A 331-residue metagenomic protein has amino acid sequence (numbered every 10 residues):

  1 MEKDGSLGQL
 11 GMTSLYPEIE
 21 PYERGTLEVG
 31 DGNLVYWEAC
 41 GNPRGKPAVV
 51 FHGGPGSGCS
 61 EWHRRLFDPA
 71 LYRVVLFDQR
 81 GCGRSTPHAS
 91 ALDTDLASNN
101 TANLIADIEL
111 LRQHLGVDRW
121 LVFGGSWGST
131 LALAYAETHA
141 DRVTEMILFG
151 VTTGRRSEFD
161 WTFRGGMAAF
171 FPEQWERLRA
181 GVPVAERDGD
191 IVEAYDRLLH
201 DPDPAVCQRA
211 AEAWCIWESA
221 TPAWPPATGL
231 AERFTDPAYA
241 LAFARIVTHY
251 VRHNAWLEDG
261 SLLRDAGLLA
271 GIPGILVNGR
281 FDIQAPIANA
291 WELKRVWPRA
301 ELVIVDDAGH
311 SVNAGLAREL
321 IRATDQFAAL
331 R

Functional and structural regions predicted by a protein language model:
T13-V35, V247: N-terminal cap/lid segment of alpha/beta-hydrolase-fold proteins
V29-P87: Conserved HGGG/HGGXW glycine-rich cap/lid loop of the alpha/beta-hydrolase fold
A102-W120: Conserved acidic catalytic loop of the alpha/beta-hydrolase fold
S129-A140, M146: Short glycine-enriched nucleophile-adjacent loop and the immediately C-terminal alpha-helix near the catalytic center
D141-A194: A catalytic-pocket lid/entrance helix-loop region that shapes and gates access to the active site across common
E258, I283-N289: Conserved alpha/beta-hydrolase "acid-adjacent" motif
L269-A270, L276-N278: Short beta-strand/loop motif that positions the catalytic acidic residue of the alpha/beta-hydrolase fold
A300-R331: Catalytic active-site module of serine/aspartate enzymes centered on a nucleophile-bearing elbow/loop
